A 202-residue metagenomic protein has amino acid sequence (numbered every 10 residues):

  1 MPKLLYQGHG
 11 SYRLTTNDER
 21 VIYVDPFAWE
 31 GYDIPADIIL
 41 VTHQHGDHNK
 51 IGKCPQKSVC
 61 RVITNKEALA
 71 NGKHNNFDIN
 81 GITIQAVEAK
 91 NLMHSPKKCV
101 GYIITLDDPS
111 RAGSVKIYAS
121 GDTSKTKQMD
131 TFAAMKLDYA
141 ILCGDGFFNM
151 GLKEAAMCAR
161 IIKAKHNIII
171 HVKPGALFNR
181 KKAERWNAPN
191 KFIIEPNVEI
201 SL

Functional and structural regions predicted by a protein language model:
M1-I34, I38, E67-M135, M150 (+1 more regions): Core dinuclear metal-dependent hydrolase active-site scaffold
H9, H43-H48, N91-H94, H171: Histidine-centered active-site/metal-ligand motif
D25-F27, Q44, G144, P174: Structural motif
A28-E67: Di-metal (Zn2+ and/or Mg2+/Mn2+) metal-binding site signature of metallo-dependent hydrolases with the MBL/beta-CASP
L40-V41, Q85, L142, I169: Redox-cofactor binding/interface segments in oxidoreductases and associated redox assembly factors
H48-N49, E67-A70, P174-R180: Short, charged/polar "capping" segments at the starts of alpha-helices and the immediately preceding loops
K125-L202: Cap/insert and terminal regions of metallo-dependent hydrolase folds
